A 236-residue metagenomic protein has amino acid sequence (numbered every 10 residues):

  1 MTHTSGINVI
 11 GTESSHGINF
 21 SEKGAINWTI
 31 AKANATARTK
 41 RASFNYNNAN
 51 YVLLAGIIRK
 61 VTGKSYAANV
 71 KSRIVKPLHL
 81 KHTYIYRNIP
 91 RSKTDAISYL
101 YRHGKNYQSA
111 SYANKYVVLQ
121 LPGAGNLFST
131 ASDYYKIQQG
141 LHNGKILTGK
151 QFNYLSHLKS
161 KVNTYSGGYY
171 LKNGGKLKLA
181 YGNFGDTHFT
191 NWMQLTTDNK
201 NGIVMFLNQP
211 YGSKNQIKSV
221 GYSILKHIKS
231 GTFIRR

Functional and structural regions predicted by a protein language model:
M1-L179, G185: Short, surface-exposed loop or secondary-structure junction motifs that flank catalytic or metal-binding residues
N45, Y84, Q194, G202-F206: Structural recognition of the beta-strand scaffold that forms the well-ordered cores of secreted hydrolase catalytic
Y51, L100-Y101, L195-T197, V204: Aromatic/pi-system hotspot detector in well-structured domains
V118, P210-Y211: A short acidic/small-residue loop/turn micro-motif
Y181, F189-T197, G202: Short, surface-exposed beta-strand/loop micro-motifs that present aromatic residues
N183, L207-N208: Residue-level structural signal for beta-strand termini and adjacent loop
H188-T190, Y211-K214: A short local loop/turn or secondary-structure capping micro-motif enriched for an aromatic residue
G212-R236: Short, gly/Ser/Thr-rich active-site loops of penicillin-recognizing serine hydrolases
